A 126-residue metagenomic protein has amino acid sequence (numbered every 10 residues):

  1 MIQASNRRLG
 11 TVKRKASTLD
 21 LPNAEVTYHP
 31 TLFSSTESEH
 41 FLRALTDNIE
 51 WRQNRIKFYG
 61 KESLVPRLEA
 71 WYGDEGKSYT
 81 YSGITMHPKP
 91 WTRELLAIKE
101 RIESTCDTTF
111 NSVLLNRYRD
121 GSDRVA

Functional and structural regions predicted by a protein language model:
M1-A126: Non-heme Fe(II) oxygenase metal-center motifs and adjacent flexible, charged/small-residue loops
